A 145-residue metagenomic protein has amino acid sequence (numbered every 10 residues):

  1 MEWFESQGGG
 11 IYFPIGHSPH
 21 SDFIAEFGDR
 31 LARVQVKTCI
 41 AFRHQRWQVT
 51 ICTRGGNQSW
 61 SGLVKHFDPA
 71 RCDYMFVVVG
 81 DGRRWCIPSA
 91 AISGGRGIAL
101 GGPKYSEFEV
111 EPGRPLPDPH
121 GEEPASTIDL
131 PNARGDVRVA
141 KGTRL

Functional and structural regions predicted by a protein language model:
M1-E26: A short acidic/basic microdomain associated with nuclease active sites
F4, F23-A25, R30-I40: Conserved catalytic cores of phosphodiester-cleaving nucleases, focusing on short active-site segments
F13-P14, Q35, C86: A structural signal for short, well-ordered beta-strand segments and their strand-loop junctions that often border
S18-H20, D29-R33, P69-C72, G80: Short connector loops at helix/strand junctions that flank enzyme active sites, especially segments positioning acidic
K37-R84: Catalytic cores of nucleic-acid endonucleases
A70-E107: Domain-level recognition of nuclease-like catalytic cores that cleave nucleotide substrates
G95-A133: Phosphate-handling catalytic interfaces
R138-R144: Short, positively charged low-complexity motifs
